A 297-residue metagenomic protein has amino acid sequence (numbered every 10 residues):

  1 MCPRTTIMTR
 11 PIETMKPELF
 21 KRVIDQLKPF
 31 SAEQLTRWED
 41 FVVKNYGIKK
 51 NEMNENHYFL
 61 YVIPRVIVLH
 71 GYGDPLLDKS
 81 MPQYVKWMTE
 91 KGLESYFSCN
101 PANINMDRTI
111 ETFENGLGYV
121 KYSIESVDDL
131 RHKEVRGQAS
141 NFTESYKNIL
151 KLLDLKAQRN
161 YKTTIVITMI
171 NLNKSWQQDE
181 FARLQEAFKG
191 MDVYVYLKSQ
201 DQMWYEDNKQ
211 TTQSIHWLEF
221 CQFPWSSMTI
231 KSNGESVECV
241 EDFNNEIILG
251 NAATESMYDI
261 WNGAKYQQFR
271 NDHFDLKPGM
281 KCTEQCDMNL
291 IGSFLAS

Functional and structural regions predicted by a protein language model:
M1, M81, R108-T109, H132-E134 (+4 more regions): Short aromatic-enriched loop/helix-cap "lid" or pocket-rim segments at secondary-structure transitions that line
M1, T5-M8, L35, E39-K44 (+2 more regions): Flexible mid-to-C-terminal extensions adjoining Fe-S/redox cofactors in radical SAM and related proteins
M1-Y119, R131-V135, S293-A296: Conserved alpha-helical substructure of the radical SAM core
M8-P11, L76-D78, N105, D128-H132 (+5 more regions): Short catalytic/ligand-binding loop motif for oxyanion handling, primarily in non-cytosolic enzymes, centered on
I12, K16, Q138-N141, S145 (+1 more regions): Residue-level preference for long, well-ordered alpha-helices that form the structural scaffold of enzyme catalytic
E18-D25, Q83-K86, E90, D107-E114 (+6 more regions): Replace "anionic and nucleotidyl ligands
F30-F41, V62-H70, T89-S98, F113-S126 (+3 more regions): Conserved C-terminal portion of the radical SAM core fold that forms the substrate/S-adenosylmethionine-binding
I215-C221: Short Gly/Pro-enriched turn/cap motifs at secondary-structure boundaries
